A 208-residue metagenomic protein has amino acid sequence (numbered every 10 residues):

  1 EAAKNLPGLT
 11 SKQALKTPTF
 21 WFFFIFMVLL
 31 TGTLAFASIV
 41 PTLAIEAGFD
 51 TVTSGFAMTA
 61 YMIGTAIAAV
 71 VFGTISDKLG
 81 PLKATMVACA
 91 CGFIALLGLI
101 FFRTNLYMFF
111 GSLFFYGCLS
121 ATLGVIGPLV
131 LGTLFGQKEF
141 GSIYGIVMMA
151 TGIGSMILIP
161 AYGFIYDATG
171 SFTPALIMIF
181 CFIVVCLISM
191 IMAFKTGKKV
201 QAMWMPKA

Functional and structural regions predicted by a protein language model:
K12-F72: Extracytoplasmic gate region of multi-pass secondary transporters
A44-I45, I75-S76, A161-G170: Interfacial helix-cap and linker-helix signal at transmembrane-aqueous boundaries of multi-pass secondary transporters
T51-V52, Q137-I146: Loop-to-transmembrane helix entry/capping segments in MFS-fold secondary transporters and related SLC/MFSD carriers
M62-V70, A121, G152-M156: Residue-level signature of mid-helix packing/kink "hotspots" within the transmembrane helices of 12-pass Major
K78-C89: Cytoplasmic membrane-interface "Motif A"-like loop-to-helix N-cap segments of 12-TM Major Facilitator Superfamily
C91-T104: C-terminal ends and interior cores of transmembrane alpha-helices in multi-pass membrane transporters/permeases
T122-F135: Intracellular juxtamembrane helix-capping segments at the cytosolic ends of symmetry-related transmembrane helices
F180-A208: Multi-pass alpha-helical transporter architecture, strongest for 12-TM Major Facilitator/SLC carriers used
